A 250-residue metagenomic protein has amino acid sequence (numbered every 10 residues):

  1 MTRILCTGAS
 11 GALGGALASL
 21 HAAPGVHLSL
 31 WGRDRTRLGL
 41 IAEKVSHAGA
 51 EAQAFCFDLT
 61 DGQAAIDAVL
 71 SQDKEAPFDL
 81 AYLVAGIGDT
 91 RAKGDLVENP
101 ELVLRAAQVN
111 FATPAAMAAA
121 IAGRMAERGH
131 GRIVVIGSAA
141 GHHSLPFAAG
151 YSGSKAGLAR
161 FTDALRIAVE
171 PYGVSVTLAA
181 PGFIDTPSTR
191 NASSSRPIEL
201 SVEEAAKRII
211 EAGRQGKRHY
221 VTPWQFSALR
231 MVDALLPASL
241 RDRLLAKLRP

Functional and structural regions predicted by a protein language model:
S10-G11: Conserved glycine-rich cofactor-binding loop
G25-I41: Conserved glycine-rich Rossmann-like NAD(P)H-binding loop of the short-chain dehydrogenase/reductase
V45-Q63: Rossmann-fold cofactor-recognition segment
G88-L104, F147: Conserved mid-core segment of classical short-chain dehydrogenase/reductases
A118, S154: Active-site helix of classical SDR
S138: Residue(s) in the substrate-gating loop at a strand-loop-helix junction that position the organic substrate next
L178, S194-L229: C-terminal helical subdomain
